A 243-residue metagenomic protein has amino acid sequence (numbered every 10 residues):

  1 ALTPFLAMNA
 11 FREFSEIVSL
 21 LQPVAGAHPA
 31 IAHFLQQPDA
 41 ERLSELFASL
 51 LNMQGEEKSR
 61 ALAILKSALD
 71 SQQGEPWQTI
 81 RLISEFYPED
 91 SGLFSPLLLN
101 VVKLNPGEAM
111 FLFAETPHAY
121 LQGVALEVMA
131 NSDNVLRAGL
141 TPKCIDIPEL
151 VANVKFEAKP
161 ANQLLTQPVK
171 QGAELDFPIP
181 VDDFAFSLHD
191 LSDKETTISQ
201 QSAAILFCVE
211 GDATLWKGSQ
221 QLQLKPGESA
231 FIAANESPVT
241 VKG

Functional and structural regions predicted by a protein language model:
A1-A10, Q73, W77-R81, E85-S91 (+3 more regions): Glycine- and acidic-residue-biased ligand/ion/polar-headgroup-sensing regions
A1-F34, L99, P106-E108: Gly/lys/ser-thr-rich phosphate-binding loops in alpha/beta enzymes that coordinate phosphoanhydride or phosphate groups
P4-F11, F113, Y120-Q122, M129 (+1 more regions): Short helix/loop capping segments that flank catalytic or ligand/cofactor-binding pockets
I17-F86: Long, charge-rich alpha-helical interaction segments
S91-L99: Active-site-adjacent structural elements in folded domains
L99-F111, T116-Y120, L126, K217-E236: Short acidic-glycine-tyrosine-enriched beta hairpin
V124-D176: C-terminal, non-catalytic macromolecule-binding modules
K170-A173, D182-Q200: Conserved short histidine dyad/triad with adjacent acidic residue
